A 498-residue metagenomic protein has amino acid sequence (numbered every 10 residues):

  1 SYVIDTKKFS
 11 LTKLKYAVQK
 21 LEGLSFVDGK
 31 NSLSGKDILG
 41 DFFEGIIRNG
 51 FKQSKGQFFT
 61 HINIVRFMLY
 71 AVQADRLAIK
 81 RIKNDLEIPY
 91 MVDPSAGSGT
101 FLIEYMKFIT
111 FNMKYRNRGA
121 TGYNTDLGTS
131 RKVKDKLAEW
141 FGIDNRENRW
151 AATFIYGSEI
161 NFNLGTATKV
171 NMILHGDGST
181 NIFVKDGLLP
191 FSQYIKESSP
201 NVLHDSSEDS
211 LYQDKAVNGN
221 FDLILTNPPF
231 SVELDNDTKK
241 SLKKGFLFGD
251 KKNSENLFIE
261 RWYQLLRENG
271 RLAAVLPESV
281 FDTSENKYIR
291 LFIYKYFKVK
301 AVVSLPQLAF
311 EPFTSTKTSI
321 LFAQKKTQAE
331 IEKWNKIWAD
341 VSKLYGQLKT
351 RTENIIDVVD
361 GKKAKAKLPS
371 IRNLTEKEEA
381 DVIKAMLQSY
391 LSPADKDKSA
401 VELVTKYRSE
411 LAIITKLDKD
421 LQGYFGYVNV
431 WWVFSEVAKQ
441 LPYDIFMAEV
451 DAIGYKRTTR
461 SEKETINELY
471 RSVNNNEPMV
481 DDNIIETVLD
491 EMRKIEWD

Functional and structural regions predicted by a protein language model:
S1-F51: Long recognition/docking surfaces used for binding and targeting
Y2-F9, F26-S34, G56-Q57, D93 (+4 more regions): Conserved aromatic-histidine-acidic binding/catalytic patches
N31, Q53, Q57, H61 (+5 more regions): Residue-level marker of regulatory loop/turn positions in helix-turn-helix DNA-binding domains and in histidine
G40-Y70: Class I SAM-dependent transferase core
N49-G56, P89-M91, W150-I155, L242-G245: Glycine- and acidic
T60-E208, G219, L223, S231 (+4 more regions): Conserved S-adenosyl-L-methionine
K196-D498: A conserved structural/catalytic subdomain of Rossmann-like adenosyl-cofactor enzymes
